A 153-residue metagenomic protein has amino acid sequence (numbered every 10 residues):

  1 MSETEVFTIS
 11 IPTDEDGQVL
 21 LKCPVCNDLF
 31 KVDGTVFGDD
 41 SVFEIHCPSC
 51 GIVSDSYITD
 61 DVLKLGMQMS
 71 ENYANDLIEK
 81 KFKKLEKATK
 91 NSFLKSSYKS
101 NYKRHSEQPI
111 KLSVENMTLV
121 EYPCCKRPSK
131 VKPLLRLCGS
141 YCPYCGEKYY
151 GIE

Functional and structural regions predicted by a protein language model:
M1-I11, M67-H105: N-terminal alpha-helical interaction blocks
M1-P12, P24-T35, Y98-P109, E121-S129: Short Cys/His-rich Zn2+-coordinating modules
G17-L20, E44, N116-E121, P128 (+1 more regions): Residues immediately within or flanking Cys/His clusters that coordinate Zn2+ in small zinc-binding modules
C23-C26, C47-C50, Y122-C125, C142-C145: Short cysteine-rich clusters marking metal-coordination/redox-active sites
F30-D33, D55-Y57, S129-L134, G151-I152: Short, non-ligating residues that shape and space the ligands of small metal-coordination modules and catalytic
T35-E44, K132-Y141: Short linker/helix segments within small regulatory modules
S49-Q68, N75-K84, K148-E153: Short metal-binding segments enriched for Cys and/or His
K83, K87, N91, R104-L119 (+1 more regions): Charged, low-complexity interaction segments
